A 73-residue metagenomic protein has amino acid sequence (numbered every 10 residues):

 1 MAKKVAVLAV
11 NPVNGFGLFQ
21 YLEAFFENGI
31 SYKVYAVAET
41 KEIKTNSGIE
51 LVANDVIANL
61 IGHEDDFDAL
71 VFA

Functional and structural regions predicted by a protein language model:
M1-A73: Extended, subdomain-level signal for the structured scaffold at the beginning of enzyme domains
